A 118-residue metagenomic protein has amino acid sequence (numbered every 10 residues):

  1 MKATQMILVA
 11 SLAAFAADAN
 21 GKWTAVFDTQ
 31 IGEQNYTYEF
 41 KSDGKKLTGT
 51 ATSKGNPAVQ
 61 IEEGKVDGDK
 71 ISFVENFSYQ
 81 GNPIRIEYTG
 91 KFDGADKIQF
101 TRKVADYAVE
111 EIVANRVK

Functional and structural regions predicted by a protein language model:
M1-K2, A16-D18: Absolute protein N-terminus
M1-V9: Sec-dependent signal peptide recognition, specifically the positively charged N-region followed immediately by
V9-A17: Hydrophobic h-region of N-terminal signal peptides that target proteins for export in Gram-negative bacteria
A17-D93, Q99-K118: Central antiparallel beta-sheet cores of small beta-barrel/beta-sandwich binding domains
